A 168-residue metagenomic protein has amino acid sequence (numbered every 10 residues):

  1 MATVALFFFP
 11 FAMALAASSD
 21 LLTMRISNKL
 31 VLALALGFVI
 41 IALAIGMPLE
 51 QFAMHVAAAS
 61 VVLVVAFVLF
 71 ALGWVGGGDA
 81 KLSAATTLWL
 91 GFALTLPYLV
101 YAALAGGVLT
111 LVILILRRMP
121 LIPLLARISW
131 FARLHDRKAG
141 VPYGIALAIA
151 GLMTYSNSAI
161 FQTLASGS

Functional and structural regions predicted by a protein language model:
M1-S168: A membrane-topology feature that recognizes alpha-helical transmembrane segments and their immediate juxtamembrane
